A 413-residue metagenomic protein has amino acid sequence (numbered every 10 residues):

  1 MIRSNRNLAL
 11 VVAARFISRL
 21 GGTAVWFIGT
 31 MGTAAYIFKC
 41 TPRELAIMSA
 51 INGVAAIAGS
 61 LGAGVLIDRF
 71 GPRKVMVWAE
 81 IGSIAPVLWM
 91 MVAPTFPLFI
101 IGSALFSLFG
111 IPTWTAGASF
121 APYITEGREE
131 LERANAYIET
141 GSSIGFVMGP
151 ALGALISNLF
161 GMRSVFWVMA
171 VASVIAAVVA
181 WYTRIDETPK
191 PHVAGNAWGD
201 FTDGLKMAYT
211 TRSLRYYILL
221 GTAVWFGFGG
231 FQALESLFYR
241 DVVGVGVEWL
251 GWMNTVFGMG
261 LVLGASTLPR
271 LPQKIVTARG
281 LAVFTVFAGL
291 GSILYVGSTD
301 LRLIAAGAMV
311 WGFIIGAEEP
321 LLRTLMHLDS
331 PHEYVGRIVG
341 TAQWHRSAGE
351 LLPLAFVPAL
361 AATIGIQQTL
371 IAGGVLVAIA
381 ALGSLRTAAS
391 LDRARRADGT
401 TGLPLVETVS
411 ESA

Functional and structural regions predicted by a protein language model:
M1-L8, D186-I218, L403-V409: Juxtamembrane intracellular "pre-TM" segments in multi-pass secondary transporters
M1-R3, A46-E80, I84, W89 (+5 more regions): C-terminal transmembrane bundle of multi-pass solute transporters/carriers
A13-F16, L20, A24-T33, I37 (+4 more regions): A single, central transmembrane helix in multi-pass transporters
A14, P97-L105, R302-V310: Paired small-residue
I28-A56: Extracellular/periplasmic helix-loop-helix junction of adjacent transmembrane segments in MFS-like secondary
A104-I144: Cytoplasmic helix-loop-helix junction between adjacent transmembrane helices in 12-TM secondary transporters
S119, I124, A172-G195, L385-G399: Helix-loop junctions on the cytosolic side of multi-pass membrane transporters, especially the intracellular loop
V165-W181, L370-L385: Symmetry-related core transmembrane helices of the 12-TM Major Facilitator Superfamily/SLC fold
